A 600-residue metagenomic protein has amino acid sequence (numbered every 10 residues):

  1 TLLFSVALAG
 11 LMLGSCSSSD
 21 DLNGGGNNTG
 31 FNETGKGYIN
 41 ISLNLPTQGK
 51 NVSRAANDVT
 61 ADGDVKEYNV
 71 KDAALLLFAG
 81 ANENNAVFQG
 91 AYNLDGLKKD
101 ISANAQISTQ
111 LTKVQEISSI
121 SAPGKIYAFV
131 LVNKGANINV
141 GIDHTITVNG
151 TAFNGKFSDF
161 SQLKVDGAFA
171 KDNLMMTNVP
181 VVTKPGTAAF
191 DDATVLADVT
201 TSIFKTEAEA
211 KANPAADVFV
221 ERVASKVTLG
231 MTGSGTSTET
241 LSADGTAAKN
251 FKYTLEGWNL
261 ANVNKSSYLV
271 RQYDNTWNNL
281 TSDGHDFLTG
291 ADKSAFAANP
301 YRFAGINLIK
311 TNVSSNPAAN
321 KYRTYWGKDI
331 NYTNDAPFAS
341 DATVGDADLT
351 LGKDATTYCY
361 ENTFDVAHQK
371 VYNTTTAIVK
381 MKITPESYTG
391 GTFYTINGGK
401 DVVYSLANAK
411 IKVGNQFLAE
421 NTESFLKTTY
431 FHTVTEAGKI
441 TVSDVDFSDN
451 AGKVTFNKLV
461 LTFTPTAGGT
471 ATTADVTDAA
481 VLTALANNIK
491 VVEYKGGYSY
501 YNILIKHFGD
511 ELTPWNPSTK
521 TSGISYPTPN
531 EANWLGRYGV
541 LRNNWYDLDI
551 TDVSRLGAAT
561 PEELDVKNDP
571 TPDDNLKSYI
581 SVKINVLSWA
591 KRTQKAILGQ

Functional and structural regions predicted by a protein language model:
L2-Q600: Sec-type signal peptide cleavage vicinity
